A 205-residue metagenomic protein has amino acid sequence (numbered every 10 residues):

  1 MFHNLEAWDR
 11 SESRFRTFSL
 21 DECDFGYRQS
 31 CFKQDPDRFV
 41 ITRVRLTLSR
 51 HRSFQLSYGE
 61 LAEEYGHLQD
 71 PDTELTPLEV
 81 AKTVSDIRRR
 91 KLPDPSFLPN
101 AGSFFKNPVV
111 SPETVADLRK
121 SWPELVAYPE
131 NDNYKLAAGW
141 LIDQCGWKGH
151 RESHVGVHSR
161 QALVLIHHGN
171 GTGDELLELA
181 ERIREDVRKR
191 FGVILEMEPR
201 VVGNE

Functional and structural regions predicted by a protein language model:
M1-F18: Gly/Ser-rich oxyanion-binding loop with an adjacent helix/lid that shapes the negatively charged ligand pocket
F15-I166, N170-D174, R190-E205: Phosphate/pyrophosphate- and phosphate-bearing ligand-binding catalytic cores of soluble enzymes
